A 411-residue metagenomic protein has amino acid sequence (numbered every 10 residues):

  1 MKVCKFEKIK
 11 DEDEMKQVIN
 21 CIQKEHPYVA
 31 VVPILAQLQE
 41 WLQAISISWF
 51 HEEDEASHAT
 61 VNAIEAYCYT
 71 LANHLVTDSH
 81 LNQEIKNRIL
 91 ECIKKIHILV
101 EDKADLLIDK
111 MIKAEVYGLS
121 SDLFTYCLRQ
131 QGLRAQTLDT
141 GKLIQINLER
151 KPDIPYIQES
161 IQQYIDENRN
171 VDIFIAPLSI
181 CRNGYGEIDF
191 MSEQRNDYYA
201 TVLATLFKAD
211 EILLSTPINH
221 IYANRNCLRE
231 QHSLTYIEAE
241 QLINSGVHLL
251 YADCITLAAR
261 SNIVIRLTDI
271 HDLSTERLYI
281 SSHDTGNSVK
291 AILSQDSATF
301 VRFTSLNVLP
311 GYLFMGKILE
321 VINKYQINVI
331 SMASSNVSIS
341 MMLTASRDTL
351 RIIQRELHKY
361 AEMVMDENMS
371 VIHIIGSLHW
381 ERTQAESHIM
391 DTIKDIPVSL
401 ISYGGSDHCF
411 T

Functional and structural regions predicted by a protein language model:
M1-L249, I255, Y403-H408: Nucleotide/pyrophosphate-binding catalytic subdomain
K8-I9, L35-Q37, I180-C181, K208 (+7 more regions): Short, glycine-/Ser/Thr-/acidic-enriched flexible segments
H26-P27, L133, I263, I327 (+1 more regions): Short phosphate-binding/catalytic loops that engage adenosine nucleotides
E167-N183, I243-L267, S305-Y312, M365-E381: Electropositive, surface-exposed helix/loop patches at the edges of structured domains that serve as adaptable
A239-N307: A conserved active-site cap/scaffold subdomain adjacent to cofactor or substrate pockets
L278-T411: A conserved regulatory-domain signal marking ACT and ACT-like small-molecule sensing domains and adjacent regulatory
